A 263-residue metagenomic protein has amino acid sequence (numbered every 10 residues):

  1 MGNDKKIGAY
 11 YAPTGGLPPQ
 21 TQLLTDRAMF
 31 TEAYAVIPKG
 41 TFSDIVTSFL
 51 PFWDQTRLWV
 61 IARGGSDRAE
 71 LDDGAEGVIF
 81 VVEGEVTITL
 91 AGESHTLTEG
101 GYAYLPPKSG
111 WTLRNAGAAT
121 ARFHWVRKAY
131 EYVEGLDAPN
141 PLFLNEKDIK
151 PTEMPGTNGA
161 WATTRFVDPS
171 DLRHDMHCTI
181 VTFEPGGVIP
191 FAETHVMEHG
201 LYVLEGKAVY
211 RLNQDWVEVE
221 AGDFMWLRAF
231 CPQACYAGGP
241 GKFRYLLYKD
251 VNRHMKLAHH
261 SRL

Functional and structural regions predicted by a protein language model:
M1-D54, A62, R68, A118 (+2 more regions): A short, N-terminal "cap"/entry segment at the start of jelly-roll beta-barrel domains of the cupin/DSBH fold
T47-S48, D67-D73, R114-A116, I189-H195 (+1 more regions): Short histidine-centered beta-strand/loop micro-motifs that create catalytic or ligand/metal-coordination sites
V60-I61, L71-I88, I180-E184, T194-V209: Short, conserved beta-strand element in jelly-roll/cupin
E85, G110, T120, G200 (+4 more regions): Structural motif
A91-P107, N213-A229: Short acidic-glycine-tyrosine-enriched beta hairpin
P107-V133, A229-M255: Ligand-binding loop in jelly-roll beta-barrel domains
A162-M197, E205: A mid-sequence, solvent-exposed acidic-amphipathic segment
